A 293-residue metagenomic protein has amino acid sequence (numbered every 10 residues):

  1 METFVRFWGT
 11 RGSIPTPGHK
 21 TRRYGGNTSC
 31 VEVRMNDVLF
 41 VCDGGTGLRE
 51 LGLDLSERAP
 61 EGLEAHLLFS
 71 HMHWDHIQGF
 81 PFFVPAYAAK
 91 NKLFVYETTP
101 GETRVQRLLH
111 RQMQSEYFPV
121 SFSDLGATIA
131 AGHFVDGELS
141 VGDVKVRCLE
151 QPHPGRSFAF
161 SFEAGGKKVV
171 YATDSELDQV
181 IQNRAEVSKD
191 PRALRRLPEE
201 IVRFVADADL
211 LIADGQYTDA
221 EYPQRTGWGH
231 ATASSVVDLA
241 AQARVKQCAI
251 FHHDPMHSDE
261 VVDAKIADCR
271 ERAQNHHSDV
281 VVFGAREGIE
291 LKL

Functional and structural regions predicted by a protein language model:
M1-N183, D259-L293: Binuclear metal-dependent hydrolase catalytic cores
D178-V280: Cap/insert and terminal regions of metallo-dependent hydrolase folds
